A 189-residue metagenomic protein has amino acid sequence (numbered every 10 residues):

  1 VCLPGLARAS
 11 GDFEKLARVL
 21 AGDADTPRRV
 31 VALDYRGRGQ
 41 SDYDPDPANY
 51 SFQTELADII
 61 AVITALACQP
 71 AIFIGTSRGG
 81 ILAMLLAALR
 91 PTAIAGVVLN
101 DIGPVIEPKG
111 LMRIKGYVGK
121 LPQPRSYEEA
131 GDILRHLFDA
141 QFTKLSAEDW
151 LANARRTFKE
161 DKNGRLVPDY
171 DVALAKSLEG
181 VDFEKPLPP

Functional and structural regions predicted by a protein language model:
G5-R8, S77: Active-site glycine-rich loops that stabilize anionic/oxyanionic intermediates across multiple enzyme folds
A7, Y35-G39, P104: Alpha/beta-hydrolase active-site loop signature
R8-E14: Short substrate-entry loop that stabilizes the transition state in hydrolases
E14-A17, A21, T26-I74: Active-site loop/oxyanion-hole signature of alpha/beta-hydrolase fold enzymes
Q69-P108: Conserved hydrolase catalytic core segment
I94-G96, N100-I133: A catalytic-pocket lid/entrance helix-loop region that shapes and gates access to the active site across common
K159-P189: Conserved serine/cysteine hydrolase catalytic core
